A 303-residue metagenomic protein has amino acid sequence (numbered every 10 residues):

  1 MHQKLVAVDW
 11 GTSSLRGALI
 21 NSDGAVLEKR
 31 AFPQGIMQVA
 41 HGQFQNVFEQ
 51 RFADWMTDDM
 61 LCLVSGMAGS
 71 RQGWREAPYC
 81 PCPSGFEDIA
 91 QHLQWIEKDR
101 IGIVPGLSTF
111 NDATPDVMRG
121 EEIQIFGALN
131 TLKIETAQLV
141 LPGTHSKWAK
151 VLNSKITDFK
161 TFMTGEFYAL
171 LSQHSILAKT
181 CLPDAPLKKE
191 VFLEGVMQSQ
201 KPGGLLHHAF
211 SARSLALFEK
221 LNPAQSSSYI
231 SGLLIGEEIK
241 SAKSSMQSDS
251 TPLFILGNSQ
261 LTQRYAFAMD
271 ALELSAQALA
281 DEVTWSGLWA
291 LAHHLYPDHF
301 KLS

Functional and structural regions predicted by a protein language model:
L5-D9, L61-L63, A137-L141, F254-I255: Short glycine-aspartate micro-motif
L5-Q43: Short glycine-rich, Thr/Ser-proximal phosphate-binding strand/loop in the N-terminal lobe of ATP-dependent enzymes
S14, S250-A268: Glycine-rich phosphate-binding loops at beta-strand->alpha-helix junctions
M37, S108-P142, K147-P202: Glycine-rich phosphate-binding loop plus the immediately following alpha-helix
F48-L61, I239-D249: Phosphate/pyrophosphate-binding loops at sites that engage ATP/ADP/AMP, CoA/4′-phosphopantetheine, polyphosphate
W55-M118, N153: Short beta-strand-loop/turn "lid" adjacent to the catalytic site in phosphate-handling enzymes
Q198-I239: Adenine-nucleotide phosphate-binding core of ATP-dependent small-molecule kinases
L274-S303: Glycine-rich phosphate-binding/hydrolytic loop that grips phosphoryl groups
